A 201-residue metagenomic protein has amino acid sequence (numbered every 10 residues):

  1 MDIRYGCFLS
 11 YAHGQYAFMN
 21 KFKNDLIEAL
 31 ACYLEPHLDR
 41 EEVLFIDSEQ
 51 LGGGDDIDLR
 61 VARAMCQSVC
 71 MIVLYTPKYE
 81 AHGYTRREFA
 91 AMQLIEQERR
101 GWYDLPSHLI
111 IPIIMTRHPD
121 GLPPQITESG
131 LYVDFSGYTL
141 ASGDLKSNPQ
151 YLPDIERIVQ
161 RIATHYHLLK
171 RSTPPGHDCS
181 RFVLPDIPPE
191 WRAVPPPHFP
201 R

Functional and structural regions predicted by a protein language model:
M1-A31, E35, I57, S107-R201: C-terminal interaction surface of TIR/SEFIR-family domains
M19-N20, G53-I57, E80-R87: Active-site-adjacent loop/helix micro-motif of nuclease/hydrolase catalytic cores
C32-H37, A91-P106: Arginine/glycine-rich "motif VI" loop of SF2 helicases in the C-terminal RecA-like domain
L34-S48: Conserved RecA-like helicase motor-core motifs
A64-M65: Structural alpha-helical scaffold elements that stabilize or flank donor/cofactor-binding regions in carbohydrate
S68: An anion/phosphate-binding loop that grips the pyrophosphate of nucleotide cofactors and donors
M71-V73: Inter-motif core of Ras-like GTPase G domains
P77-E98: Conserved TIR/SEFIR loop-to-helix hotspot centered on a Trp-containing motif with a nearby acidic residue
